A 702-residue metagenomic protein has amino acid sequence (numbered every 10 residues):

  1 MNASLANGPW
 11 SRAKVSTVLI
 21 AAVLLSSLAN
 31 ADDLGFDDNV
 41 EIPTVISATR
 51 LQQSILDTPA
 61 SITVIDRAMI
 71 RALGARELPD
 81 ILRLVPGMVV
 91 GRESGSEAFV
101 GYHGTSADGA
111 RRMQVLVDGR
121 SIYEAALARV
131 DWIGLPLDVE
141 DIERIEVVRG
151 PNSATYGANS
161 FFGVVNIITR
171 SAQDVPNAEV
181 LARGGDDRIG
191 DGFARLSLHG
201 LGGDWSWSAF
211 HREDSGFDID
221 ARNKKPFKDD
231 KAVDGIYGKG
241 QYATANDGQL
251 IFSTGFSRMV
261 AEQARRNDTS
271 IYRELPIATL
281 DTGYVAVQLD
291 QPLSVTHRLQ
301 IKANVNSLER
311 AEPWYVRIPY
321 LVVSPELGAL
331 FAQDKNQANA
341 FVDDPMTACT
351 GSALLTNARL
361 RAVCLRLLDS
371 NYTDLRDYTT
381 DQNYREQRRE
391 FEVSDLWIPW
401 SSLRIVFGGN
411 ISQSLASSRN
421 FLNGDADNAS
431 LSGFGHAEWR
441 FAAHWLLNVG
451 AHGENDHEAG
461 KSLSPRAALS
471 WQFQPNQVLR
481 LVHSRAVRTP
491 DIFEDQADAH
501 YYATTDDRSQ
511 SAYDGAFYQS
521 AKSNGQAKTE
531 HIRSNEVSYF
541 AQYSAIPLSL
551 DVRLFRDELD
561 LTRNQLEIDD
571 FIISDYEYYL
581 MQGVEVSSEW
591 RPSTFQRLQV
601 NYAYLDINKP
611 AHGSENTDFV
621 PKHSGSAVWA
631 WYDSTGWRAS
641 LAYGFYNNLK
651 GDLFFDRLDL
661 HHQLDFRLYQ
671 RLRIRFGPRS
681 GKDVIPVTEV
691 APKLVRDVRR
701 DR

Functional and structural regions predicted by a protein language model:
M1-A75, P79-V85, S197-L198, Y242-A243 (+1 more regions): N-terminal Sec signal peptide and the immediately downstream disordered periplasmic leader that contains the TonB box
L19-I20, S197-H199, D234, Q241-A243 (+5 more regions): Conserved C-terminal beta-signal and adjacent last beta-strands/turns of outer-membrane beta-barrel proteins
S47, S54, I62, P79-S121: Extracytoplasmic beta-strand/coil segments of soluble accessory domains associated with Gram-negative outer-membrane
L78-I81, A98-G104, M113-D118, W132-L135 (+3 more regions): N-terminal periplasmic accessory domains that precede and gate Gram-negative outer-membrane beta-barrel machines
S121-R149: Short acidic/polar hinge/loop motifs at secondary-structure boundaries that mediate gating or recognition
G184-E213, N223-A261, P276-I301, I398-I405: Transmembrane beta-barrel wall of Gram-negative outer-membrane proteins
Q300-N304, L308-E312, Q472, R480 (+3 more regions): Membrane-embedded beta-barrel scaffold of Gram-negative outer-membrane proteins
S401, I405-V406, R440-A443, P547-L559 (+1 more regions): Gram-negative outer-membrane beta-barrel transporters
